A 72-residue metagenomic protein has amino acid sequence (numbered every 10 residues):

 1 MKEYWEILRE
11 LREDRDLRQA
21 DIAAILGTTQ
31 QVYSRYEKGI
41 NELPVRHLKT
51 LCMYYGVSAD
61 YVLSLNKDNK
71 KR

Functional and structural regions predicted by a protein language model:
M1-D14: A short, Lys/Arg-rich alpha-helix, primarily the initiator
I7, R18, P44-H47, S58: Residues that mark the N-terminal boundary/hinge immediately upstream of a DNA-recognition element
L11-D14, M53, L63-R72: Short, charged recognition helix plus adjacent turn of helix-turn-helix-like nucleic-acid-binding domains
E13, G27, K38-I40, K67: Residue-level detection of the helix-turn-helix DNA-binding "recognition helix"
D16-R35: Short alpha-helical DNA-recognition segment
G27, H47-Y61: DNA major-groove recognition helix of helix-turn-helix/homeodomain DNA-binding modules
I40-T50, N69-K71: Short, basic-rich loop-to-helix N-cap that marks the start of a DNA-contacting helix
